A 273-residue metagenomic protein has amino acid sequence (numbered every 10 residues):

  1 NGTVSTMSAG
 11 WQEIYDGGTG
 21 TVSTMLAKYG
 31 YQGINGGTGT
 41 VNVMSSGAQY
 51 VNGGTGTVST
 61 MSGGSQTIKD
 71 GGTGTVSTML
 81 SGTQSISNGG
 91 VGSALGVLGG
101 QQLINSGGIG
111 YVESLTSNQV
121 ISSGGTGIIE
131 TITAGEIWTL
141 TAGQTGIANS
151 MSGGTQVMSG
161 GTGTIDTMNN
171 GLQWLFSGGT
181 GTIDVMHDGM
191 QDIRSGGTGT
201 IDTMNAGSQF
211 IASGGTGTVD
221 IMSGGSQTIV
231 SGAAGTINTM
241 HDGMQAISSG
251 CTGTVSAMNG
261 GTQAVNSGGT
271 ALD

Functional and structural regions predicted by a protein language model:
N1-D273: Extracellular beta-strand-rich, repetitive "passenger/adhesive" scaffolds that bind or process carbohydrates
